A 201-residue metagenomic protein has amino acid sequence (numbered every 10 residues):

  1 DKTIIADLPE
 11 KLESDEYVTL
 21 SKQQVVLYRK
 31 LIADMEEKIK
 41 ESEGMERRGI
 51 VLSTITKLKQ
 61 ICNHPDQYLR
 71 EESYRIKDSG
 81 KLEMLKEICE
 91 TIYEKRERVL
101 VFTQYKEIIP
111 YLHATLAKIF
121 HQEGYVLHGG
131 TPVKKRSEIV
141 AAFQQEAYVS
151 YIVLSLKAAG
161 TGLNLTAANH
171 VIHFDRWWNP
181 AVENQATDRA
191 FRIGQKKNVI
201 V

Functional and structural regions predicted by a protein language model:
I4, I139-V140, A186-R189: Short beta-alpha junctions and helix-cap segments that line functional grooves
A6-K30, S42-L163: Conserved Helicase C-terminal RecA-like lobe
D34-K40: Cytochrome P450 catalytic domain signature, combining two hallmark sequence patches
T131-V133, W178, K197: Residue-level detector of flexible, active-site-proximal loop/helix-junction positions within diverse enzyme catalytic
L163-R176, N198-I200: A short beta-strand element within the Helicase C-terminal
H170, Q185, F191-R192: ABC-family ATPase nucleotide-binding domain "signature/switch" substructure
W177, E183: Conserved AAA+/SF3 P-loop NTPase catalytic/coupling segment centered on the Walker-B
A190-V201: Conserved segment of the helicase C-terminal RecA-like domain
